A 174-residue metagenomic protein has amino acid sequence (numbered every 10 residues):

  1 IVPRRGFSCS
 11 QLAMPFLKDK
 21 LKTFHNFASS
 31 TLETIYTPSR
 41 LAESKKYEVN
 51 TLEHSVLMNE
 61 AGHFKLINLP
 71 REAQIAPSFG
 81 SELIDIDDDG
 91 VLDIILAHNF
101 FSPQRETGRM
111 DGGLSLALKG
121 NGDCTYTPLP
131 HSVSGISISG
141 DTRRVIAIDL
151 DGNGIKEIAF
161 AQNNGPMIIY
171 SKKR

Functional and structural regions predicted by a protein language model:
I1-R174: Beta-propeller-forming repeat regions
